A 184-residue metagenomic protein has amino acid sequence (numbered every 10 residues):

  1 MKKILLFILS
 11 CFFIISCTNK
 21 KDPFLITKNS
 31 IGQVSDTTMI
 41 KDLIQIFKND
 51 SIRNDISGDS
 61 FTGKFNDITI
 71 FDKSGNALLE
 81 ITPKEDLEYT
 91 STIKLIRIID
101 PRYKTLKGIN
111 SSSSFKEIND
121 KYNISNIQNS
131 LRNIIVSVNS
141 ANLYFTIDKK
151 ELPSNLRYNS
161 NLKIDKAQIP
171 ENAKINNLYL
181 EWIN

Functional and structural regions predicted by a protein language model:
M1-F24: Bacterial Sec-dependent N-terminal signal peptides
C17-Y122, N126-L131, S140-A141, N161-N184: Short helix/turn-capping signatures at newly exposed starts of structured segments
N129-E151: Short aromatic loop motif centered on NTY/YTY
S154-R157: Short, solvent-exposed loop/beta-turn-alpha elements that line the ligand-binding surface or hinge of extracytoplasmic
